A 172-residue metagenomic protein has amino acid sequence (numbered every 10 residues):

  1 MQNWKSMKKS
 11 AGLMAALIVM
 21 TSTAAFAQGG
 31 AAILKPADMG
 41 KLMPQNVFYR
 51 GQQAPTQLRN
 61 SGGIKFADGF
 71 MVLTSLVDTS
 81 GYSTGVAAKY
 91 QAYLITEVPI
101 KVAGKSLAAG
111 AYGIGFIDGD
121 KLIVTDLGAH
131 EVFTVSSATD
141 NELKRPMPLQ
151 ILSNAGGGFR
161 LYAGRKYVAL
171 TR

Functional and structural regions predicted by a protein language model:
Q2-M14: Bacterial N-terminal signal peptides that target proteins for export
M14-S22: Bacterial N-terminal signal peptides
A15-A16, Q57, S75, A92: Generic detector of short alpha-helix boundary/capping microenvironments and adjacent low-complexity segments
F26-G85, F133-R172: Primarily secretory-pathway and cell-envelope proteins
D78-L127: Mid-length scaffold segments of soluble, non-membrane domains
S106-A108, E131, Y167: Short, solvent-exposed loop/turn motifs
D118, L122-V124, H130-T134, A138-N141: A mid-sequence interfacial segment
